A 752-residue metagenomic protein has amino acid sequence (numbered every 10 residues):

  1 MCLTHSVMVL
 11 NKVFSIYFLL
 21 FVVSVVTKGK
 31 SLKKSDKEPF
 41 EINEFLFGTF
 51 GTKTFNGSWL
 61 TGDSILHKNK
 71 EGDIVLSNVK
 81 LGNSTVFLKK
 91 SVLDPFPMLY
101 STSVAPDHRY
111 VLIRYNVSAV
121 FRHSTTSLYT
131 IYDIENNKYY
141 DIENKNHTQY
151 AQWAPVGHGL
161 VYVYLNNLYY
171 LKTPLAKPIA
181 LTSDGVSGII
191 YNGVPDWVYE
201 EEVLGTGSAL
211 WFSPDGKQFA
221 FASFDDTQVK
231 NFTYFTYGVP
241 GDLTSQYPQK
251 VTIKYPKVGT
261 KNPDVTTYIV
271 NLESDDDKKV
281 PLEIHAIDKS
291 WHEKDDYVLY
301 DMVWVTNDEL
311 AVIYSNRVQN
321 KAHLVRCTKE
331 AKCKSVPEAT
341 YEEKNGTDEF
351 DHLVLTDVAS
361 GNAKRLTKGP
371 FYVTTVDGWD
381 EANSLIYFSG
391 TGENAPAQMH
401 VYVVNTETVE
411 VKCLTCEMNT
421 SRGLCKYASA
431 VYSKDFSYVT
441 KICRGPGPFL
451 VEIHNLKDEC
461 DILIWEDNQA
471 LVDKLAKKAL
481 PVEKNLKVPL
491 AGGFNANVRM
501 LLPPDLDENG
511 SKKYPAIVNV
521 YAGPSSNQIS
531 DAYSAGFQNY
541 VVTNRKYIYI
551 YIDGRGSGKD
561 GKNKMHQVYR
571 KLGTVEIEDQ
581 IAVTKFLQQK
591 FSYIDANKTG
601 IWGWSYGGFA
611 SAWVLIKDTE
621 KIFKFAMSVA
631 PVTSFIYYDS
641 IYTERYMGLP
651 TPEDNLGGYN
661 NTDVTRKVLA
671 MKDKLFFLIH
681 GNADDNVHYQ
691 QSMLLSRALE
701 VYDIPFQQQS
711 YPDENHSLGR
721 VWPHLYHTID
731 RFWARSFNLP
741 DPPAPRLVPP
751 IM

Functional and structural regions predicted by a protein language model:
N11-G29: Cleavable N-terminal signal peptides of Sec/SRP-targeted secreted and luminal proteins
K33-T52, K278-A286: A short helix->beta-strand "capping" segment at the edge of beta-propeller domains
I42-V75, T102, M302: Beta-strand-rich domains and repeat architectures in extracellular enzymes and scaffolds, especially beta-propellers
F45, C413-M752: Serine-hydrolase catalytic core recognition
T52, K70-I74, T125, N146 (+10 more regions): Peripheral, non-catalytic segments that deliver or gate enzyme domains
H67-L93, A119-R122, E330-C333: Beta-propeller domains
N83-S118, K138-Q149: Blade-loop segments of beta-propeller domains
R122-G188, W291: A conserved hydrophobic secondary-structure block that centers on an alpha-helix together with its immediately flanking
